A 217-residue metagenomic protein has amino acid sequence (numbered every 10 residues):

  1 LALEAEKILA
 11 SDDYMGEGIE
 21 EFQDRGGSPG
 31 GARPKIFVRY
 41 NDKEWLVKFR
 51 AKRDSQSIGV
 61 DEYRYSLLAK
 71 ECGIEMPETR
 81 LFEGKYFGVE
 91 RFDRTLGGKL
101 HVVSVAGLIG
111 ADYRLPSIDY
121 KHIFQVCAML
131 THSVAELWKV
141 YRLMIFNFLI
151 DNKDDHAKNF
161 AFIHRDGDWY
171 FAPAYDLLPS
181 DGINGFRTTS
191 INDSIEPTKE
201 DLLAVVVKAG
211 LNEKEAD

Functional and structural regions predicted by a protein language model:
L1-D217: Phosphate/dinucleotide-binding and metal-coordinating scaffold of catalytic cores in nucleotide-dependent enzymes
